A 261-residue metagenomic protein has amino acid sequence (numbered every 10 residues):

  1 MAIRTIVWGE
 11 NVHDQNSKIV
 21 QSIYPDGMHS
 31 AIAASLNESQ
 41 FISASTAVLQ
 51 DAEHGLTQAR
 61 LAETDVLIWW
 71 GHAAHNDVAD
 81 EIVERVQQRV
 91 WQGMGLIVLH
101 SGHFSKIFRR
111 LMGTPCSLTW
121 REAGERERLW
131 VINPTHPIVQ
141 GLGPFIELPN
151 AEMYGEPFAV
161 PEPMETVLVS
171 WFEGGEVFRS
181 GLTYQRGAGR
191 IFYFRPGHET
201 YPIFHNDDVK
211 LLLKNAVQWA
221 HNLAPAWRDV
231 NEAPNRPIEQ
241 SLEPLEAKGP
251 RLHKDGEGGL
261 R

Functional and structural regions predicted by a protein language model:
A2-S22: Short glycine-rich His-centered loop
I6-E10, L99, F194: Short hydrophobic segments within beta-strands
E10, G71-H72, G197, H221: Cell-envelope and extracellular/periplasmic
N16, T200-D208: A short acidic/glycine-rich loop-to-helix N-cap element
S17-S105, D255, G259: Helical hinge/lid and interdomain linker segments adjacent to catalytic or ligand-binding clefts that mediate domain
I42-S43, A62, L118-R195, D229 (+2 more regions): Catalytic beta-strand/loop cores that center a nucleophilic Ser/Cys/Thr and support acyl-enzyme chemistry
A74-L142: A glycine-rich, often tryptophan-bearing local segment used as a flexible ligand/cofactor-contacting loop or short
L213-R228: Short, hydrophobic alpha-helical segments
